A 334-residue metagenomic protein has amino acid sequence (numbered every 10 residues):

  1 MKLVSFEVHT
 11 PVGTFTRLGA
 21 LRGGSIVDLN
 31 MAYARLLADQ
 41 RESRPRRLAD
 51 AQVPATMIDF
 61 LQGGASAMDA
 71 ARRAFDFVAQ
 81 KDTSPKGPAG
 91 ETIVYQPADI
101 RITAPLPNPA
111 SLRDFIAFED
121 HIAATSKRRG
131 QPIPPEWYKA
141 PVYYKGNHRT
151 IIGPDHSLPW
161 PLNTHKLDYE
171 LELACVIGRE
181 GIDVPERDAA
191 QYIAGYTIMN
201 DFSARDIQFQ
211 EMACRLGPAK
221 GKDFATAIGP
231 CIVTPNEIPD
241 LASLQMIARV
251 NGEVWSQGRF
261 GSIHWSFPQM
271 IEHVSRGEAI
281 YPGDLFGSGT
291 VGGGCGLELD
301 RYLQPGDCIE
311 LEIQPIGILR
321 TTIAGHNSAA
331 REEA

Functional and structural regions predicted by a protein language model:
M1-F15, L21, R41-V250, V254: Active-site microenvironments in enzyme catalytic cores
T14, Y95, S203-A334: Catalytic-pocket segment enriched in acidic/His residues
R17-G24, D300-R301: Surface-exposed flexible segments
G23-R41: A short, surface-exposed interaction/processing loop segment used at functional sites
G24-V27, Q52, W265: Short coil/turn linker and secondary-structure boundary residues
I26, I122, P185, G296-D300 (+1 more regions): Residue-level recognition of conserved structural "scaffold" positions that shape functional pockets and channels
Y33-A34, R149, H326: Residue-level signature for short turns and capping positions that connect secondary-structure elements
